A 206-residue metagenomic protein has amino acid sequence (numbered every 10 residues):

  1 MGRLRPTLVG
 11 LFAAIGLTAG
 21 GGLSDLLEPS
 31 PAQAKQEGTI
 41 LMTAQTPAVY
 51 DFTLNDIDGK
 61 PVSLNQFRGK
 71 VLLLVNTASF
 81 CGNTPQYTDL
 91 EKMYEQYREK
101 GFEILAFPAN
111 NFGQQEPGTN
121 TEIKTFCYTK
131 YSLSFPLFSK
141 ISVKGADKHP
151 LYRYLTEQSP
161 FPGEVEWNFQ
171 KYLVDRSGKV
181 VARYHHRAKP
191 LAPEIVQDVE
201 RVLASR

Functional and structural regions predicted by a protein language model:
M1-L11: Bacterial N-terminal signal peptides that target proteins for export
V9-G20: Bacterial N-terminal signal peptides
E28-N65, P85, P150: N-terminal "domain-start" segment that seeds a small globular fold
D56, N76-F80: Amphipathic alpha-helical repeat scaffolds
N83-H149: Structural microenvironment flanking redox-active thiols in thiol-disulfide oxidoreductases
P150-R206: Thiol-/selenol-based redox modules, centered on thioredoxin-like and closely related oxidoreductase domains
